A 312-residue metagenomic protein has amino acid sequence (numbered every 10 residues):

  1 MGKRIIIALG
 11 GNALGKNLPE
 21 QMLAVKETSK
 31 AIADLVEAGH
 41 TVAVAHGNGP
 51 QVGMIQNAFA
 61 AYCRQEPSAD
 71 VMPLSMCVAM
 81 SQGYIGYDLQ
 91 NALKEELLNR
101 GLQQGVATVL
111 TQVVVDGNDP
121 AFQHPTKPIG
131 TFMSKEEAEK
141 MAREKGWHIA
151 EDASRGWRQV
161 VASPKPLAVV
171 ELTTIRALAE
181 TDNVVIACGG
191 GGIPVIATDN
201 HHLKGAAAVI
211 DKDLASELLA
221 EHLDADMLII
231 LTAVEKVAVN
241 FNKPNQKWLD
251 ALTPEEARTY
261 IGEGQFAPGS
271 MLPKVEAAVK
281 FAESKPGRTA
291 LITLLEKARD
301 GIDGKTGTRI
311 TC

Functional and structural regions predicted by a protein language model:
G2-C312: C-terminal catalytic "cap/lid" subdomain
